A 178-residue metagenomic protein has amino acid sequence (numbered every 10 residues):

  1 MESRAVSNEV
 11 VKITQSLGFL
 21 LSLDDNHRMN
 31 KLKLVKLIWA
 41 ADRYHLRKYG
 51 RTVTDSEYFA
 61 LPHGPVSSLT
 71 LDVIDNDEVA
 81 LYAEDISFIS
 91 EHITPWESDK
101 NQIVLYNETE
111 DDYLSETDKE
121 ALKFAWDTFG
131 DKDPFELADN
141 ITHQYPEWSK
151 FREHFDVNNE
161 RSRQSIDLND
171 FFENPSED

Functional and structural regions predicted by a protein language model:
M1-D178: Domain-edge interaction signal
